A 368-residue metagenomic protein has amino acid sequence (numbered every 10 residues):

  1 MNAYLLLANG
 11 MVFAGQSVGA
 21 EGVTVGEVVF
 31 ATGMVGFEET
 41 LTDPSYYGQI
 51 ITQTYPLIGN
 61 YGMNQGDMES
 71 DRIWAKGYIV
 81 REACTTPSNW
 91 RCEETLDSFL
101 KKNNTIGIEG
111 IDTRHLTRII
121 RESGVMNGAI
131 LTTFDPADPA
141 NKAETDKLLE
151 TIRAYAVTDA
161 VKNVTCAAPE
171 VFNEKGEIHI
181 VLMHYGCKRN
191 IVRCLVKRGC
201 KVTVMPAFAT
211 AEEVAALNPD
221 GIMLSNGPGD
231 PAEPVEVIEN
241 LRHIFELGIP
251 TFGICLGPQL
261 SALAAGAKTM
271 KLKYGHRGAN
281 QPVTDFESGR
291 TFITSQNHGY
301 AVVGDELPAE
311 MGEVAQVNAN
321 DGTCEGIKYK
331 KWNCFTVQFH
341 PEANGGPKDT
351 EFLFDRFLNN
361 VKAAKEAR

Functional and structural regions predicted by a protein language model:
M1-H179, M183-E212, A216-L217, P231 (+2 more regions): RNA-binding accessory domains that recognize and position tRNA/RNA substrates
S17-V18, Y55, Q296, K328 (+1 more regions): Short clusters of small/polar residues that mark proteolytic maturation junctions
A83, G227, Y300, W332 (+1 more regions): Flexible loop residues that form catalytic and substrate-binding hotspots at small-molecule/glycan-binding clefts
E177-V181, K201, P250, I293 (+1 more regions): Residues that mark the start of a beta-strand
A216, D220-A301, G346-A364: Cysteine-nucleophile active-site neighborhood
R290-K331, R368: Catalytic beta-strand/loop cores that center a nucleophilic Ser/Cys/Thr and support acyl-enzyme chemistry
G326-R368: A glycine-centered loop/beta-turn motif at secondary-structure junctions
